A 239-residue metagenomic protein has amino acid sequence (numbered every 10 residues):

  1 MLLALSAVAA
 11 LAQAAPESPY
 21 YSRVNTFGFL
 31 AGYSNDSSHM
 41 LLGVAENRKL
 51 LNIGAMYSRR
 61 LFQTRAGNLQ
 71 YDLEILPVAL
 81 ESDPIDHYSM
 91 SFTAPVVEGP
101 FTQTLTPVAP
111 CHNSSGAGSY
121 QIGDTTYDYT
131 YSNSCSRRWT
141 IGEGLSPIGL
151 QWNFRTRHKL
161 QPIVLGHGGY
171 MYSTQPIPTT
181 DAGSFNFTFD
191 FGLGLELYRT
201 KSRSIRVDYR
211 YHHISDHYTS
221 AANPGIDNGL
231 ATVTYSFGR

Functional and structural regions predicted by a protein language model:
M1-A9: Bacterial N-terminal signal peptides
A12-S37, N52: N-terminal targeting leaders of membrane proteins
Q13-V24, L61-Y71, R155-P162, R199-S204: Short loop/turn motifs that connect adjacent beta-strands in outer-membrane beta-barrel proteins
R23-N25, N47-I53, W139-S146, L160 (+2 more regions): Residues that define the transmembrane beta-barrel architecture of outer-membrane proteins
N25-N35, Y71-A79, V164-Y170, V207-H213: Transmembrane beta-barrel strands of outer-membrane/channel proteins
F29, I53-R59, L145-F154, G166-Y170 (+3 more regions): Residues on the lipid-exposed face of transmembrane beta-strands in outer-membrane beta-barrel proteins
L41-R48, L80-G142, S173-S184, S220-P224: Extracellular/periplasm-exposed beta-strand and loop segments of Gram-negative cell-envelope proteins, dominated by
G225-R239: Outer-membrane beta-barrel "beta-signal"
